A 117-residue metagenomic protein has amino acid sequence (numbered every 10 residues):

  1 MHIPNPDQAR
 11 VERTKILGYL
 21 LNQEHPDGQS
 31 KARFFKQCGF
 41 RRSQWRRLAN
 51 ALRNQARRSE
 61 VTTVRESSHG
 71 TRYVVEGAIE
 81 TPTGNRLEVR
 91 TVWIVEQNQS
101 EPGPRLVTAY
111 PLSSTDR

Functional and structural regions predicted by a protein language model:
M1-G77: Compact soluble domain cores
A51-R105, L112: Functional cores of ribonucleases/endoribonucleases
S113-R117: Low-complexity, intrinsically disordered terminal/linker segments enriched in charged and Gly/Pro repeats
